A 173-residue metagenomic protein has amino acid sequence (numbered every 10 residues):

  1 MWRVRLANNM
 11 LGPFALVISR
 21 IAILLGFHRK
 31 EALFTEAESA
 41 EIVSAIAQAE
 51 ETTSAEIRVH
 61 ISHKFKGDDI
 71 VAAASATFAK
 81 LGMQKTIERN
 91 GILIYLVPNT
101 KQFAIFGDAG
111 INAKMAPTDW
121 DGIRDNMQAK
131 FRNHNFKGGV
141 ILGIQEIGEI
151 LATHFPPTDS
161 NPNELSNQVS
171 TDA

Functional and structural regions predicted by a protein language model:
W2-T52, I57-T158, P162, S166 (+1 more regions): Divalent-cation
